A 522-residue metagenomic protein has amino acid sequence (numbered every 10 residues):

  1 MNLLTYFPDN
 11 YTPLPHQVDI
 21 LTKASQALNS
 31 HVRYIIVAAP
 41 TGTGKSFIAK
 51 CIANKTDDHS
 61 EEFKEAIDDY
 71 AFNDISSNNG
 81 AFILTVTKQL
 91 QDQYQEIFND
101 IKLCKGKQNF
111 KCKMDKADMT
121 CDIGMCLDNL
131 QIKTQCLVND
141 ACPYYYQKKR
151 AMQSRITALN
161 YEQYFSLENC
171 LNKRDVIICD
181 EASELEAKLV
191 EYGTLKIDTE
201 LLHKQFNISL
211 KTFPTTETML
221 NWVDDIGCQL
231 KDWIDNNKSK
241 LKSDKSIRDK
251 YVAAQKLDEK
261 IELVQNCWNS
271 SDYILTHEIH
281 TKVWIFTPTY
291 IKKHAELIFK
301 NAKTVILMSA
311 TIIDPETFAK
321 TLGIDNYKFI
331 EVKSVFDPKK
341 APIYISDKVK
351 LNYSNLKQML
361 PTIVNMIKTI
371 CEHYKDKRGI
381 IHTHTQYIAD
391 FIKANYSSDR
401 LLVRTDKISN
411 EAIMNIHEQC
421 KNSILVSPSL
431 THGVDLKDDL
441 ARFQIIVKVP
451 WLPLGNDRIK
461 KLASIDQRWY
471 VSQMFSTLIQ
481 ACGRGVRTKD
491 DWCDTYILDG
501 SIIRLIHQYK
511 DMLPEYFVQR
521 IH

Functional and structural regions predicted by a protein language model:
M1-H522: ASCE RecA-like P-loop NTPase motor cores that couple ATP hydrolysis to mechanical translocation on nucleic acids
